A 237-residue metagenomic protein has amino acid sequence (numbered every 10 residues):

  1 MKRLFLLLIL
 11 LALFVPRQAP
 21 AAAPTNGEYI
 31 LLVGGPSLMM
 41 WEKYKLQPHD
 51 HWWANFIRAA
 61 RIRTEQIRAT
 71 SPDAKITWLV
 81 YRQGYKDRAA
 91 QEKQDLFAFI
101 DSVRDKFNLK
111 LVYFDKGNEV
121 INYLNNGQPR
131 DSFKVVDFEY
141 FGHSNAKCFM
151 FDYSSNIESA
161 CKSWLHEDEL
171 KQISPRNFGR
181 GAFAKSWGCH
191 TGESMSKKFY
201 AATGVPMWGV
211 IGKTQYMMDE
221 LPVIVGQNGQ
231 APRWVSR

Functional and structural regions predicted by a protein language model:
L4-L13: Sec-dependent N-terminal signal peptides
L13-A19: C-terminal segment of classical bacterial N-terminal signal peptides
A22-V120: A domain-level signal for caspase-like cysteine endopeptidase catalytic cores and their zymogen-processing architecture
T25-E28, D73-I76, R130-V135, G179-G181: A general structural motif
R61, V120-N122, G192-S196: Short, well-ordered alpha-helical microsegments
Y123-D131: Short, well-structured alpha-helical segments in soluble
Q128, V135-D219: Catalytic cores of nucleophile-dependent amide-cleaving enzymes
G209-R237: Caspase-like cysteine protease fold
